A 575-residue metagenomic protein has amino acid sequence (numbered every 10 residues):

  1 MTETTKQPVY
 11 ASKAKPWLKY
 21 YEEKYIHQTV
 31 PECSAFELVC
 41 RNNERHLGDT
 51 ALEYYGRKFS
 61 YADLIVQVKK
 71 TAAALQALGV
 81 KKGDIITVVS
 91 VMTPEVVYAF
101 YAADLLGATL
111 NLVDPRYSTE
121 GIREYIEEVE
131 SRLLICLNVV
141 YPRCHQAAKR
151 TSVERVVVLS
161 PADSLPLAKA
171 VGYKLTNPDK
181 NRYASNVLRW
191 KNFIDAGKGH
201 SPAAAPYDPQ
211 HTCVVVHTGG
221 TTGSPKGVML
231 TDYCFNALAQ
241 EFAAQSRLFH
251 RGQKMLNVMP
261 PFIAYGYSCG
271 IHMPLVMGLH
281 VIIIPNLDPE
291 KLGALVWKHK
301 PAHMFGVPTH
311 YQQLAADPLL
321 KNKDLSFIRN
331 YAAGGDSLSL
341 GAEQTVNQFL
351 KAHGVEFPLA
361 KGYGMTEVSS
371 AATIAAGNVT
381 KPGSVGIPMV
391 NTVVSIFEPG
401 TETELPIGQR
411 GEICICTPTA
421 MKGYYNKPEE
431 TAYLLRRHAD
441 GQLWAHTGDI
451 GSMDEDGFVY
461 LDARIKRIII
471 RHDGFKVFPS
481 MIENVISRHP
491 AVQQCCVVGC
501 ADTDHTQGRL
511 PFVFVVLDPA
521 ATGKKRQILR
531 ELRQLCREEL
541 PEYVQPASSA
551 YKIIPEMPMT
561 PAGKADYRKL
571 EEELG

Functional and structural regions predicted by a protein language model:
C33, V89, T403, C414-P479 (+2 more regions): Conserved ATP-binding/catalytic segment of the ANL
R57-F59, T71-Y117, V129, N138 (+2 more regions): Conserved AMP-binding/adenylate-forming
S60-A62, A204, C213-A237: Conserved AMP-binding A3 loop
I65-K70, D195, H200, P209 (+4 more regions): Conserved structural elements of the adenylate-forming
K180-H217, S224, R247-K254: Conserved pre-ATP/AMP-binding loop-to-beta segment of ANL
N236-K254, F262-F305, Q313, D317-P318: Conserved AMP-binding/adenylation subdomain of ANL enzymes
A302-G306, A315-P382, V393: Gly/Ser/Thr-rich phosphate-binding loop
I469, C496-D502, F512-V516, L532-G575: Conserved C-terminal "lid"/linker of ANL adenylate-forming enzymes
